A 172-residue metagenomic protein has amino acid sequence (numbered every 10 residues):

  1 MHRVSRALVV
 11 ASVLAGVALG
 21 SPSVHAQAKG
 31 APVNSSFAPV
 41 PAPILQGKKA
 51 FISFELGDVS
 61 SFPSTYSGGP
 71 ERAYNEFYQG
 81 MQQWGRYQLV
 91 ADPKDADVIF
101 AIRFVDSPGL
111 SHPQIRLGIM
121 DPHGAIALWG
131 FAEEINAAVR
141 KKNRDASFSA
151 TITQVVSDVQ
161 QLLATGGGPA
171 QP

Functional and structural regions predicted by a protein language model:
M1-S12: Bacterial N-terminal signal peptides that target proteins for export
A11, A18, A42-I44, M81 (+2 more regions): A generic structural signal for short, solvent-exposed coil/turn residues that cap or connect secondary-structure
A15-H25: C-terminal segment of classical bacterial N-terminal signal peptides
A26-A50, F77, P122-P172: C-terminal/domain-edge helix-coil "capping" segments
A28, Q82-Q88, P93-A146: Surface-exposed short loop/turn segments
A28-P32, E55-R72, L110-S111, S147-Q154: Glycine- and small hydrophobic-rich membrane-insertion segments that are intrinsically disordered in solution
Q46-A101: N-terminal segment of the mature soluble domain
